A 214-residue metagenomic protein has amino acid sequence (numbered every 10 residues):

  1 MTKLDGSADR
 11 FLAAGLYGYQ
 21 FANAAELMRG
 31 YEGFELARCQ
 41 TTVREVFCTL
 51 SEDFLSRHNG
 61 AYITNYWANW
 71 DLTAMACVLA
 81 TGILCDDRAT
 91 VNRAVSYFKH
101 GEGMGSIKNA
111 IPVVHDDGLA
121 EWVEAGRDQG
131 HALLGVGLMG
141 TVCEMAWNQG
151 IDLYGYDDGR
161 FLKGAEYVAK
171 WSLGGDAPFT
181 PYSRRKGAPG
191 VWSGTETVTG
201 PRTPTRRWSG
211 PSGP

Functional and structural regions predicted by a protein language model:
M1-Q149: Aromatic-lined, polymer-binding surfaces characteristic of secreted/periplasmic polysaccharide-degrading enzymes
L153-P214: CBM-like carbohydrate-recognition segments
